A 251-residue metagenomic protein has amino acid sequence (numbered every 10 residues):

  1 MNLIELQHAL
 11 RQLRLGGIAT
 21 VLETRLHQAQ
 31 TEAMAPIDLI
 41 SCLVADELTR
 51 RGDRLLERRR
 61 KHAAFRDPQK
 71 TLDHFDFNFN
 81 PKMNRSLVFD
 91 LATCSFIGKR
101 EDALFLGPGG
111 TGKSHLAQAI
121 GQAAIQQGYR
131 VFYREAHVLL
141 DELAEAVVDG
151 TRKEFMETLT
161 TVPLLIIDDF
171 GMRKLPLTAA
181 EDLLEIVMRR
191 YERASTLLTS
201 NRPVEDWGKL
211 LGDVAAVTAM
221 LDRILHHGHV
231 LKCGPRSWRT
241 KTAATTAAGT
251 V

Functional and structural regions predicted by a protein language model:
M1-H8, T246-V251: Intrinsically disordered, low-complexity and often Lys/Arg-enriched segments
I4, H8-R11, T20-E23, S41-C42 (+9 more regions): Solvent-exposed alpha-helical segments within well-ordered globular domains of core cellular machineries
Q7, G17-P68: Interdomain "pre-motor" coupling segment immediately N-terminal to P-loop NTPase/helicase cores
A9-Q12, K61-N84: Dynamic helix-loop-helix/coil hinge segments at AAA+ ATPase domain boundaries and subdomain interfaces
D46, A123, Q127, R189: Active-site catalytic microenvironments for nucleophilic, acid-base chemistry
M83-T161: Conserved P-loop
R130, R134, V138-V162, F170-V251: Replace "adjacent to P-loop NTPase cores in ATP/GTP-dependent enzymes" with "adjacent to NTP-binding cores
